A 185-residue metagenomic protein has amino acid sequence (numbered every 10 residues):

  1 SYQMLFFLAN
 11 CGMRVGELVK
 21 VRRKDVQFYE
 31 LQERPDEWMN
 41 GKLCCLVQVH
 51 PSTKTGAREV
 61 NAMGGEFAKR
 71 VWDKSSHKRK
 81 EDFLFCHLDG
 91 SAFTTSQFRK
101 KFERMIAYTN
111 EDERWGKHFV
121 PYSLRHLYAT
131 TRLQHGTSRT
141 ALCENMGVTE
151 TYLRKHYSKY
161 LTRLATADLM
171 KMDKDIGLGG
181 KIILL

Functional and structural regions predicted by a protein language model:
S1, C11, H77-F83, D89-S91 (+3 more regions): Short, basic (Lys/Arg/His-rich) helix/loop patches that form interaction surfaces in the mid-to-C-terminal regions
S1-V15, V19: Basic, Lys/Arg- and aromatic-enriched nucleic-acid-binding interface segment
G16, S96, T151: Key DNA-contact positions within bacterial/archaeal DNA-binding proteins
K24-V26: A structural signal for short hydrophobic beta-strand segments in well-ordered beta-sheet cores
F28-L31, D36-M39, T53-T55, R79 (+3 more regions): C-terminal secondary-structure termini that scaffold catalytic or DNA-interacting sites
L31-R34, L46-P51, V120, T131 (+2 more regions): Short functional hotspots where side chains directly engage DNA or cofactors
L46-W72, E81-R104: C-terminal catalytic core of Y-nucleophile DNA break-rejoin enzymes
